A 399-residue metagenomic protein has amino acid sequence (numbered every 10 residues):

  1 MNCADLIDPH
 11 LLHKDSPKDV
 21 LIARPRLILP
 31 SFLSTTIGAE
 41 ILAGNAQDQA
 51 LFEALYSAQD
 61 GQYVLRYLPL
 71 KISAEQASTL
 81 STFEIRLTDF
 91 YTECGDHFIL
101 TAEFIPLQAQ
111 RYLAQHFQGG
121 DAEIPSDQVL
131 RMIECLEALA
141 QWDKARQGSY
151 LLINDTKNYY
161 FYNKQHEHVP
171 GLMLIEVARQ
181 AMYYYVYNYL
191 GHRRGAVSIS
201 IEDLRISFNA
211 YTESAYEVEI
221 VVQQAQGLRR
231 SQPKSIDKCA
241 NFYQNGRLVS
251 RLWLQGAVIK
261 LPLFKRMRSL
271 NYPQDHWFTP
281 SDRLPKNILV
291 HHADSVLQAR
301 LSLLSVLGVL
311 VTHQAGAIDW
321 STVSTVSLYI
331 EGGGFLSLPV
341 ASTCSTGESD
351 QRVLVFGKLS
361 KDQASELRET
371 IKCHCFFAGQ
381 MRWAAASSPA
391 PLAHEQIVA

Functional and structural regions predicted by a protein language model:
M1-Q165, L261-L297, S302-V306, R368-A399: Non-catalytic linker/capping segments at the edges of enzyme domains
V169-R194, S327: Active-site helix/loop of acyl-thioester processing domains in fatty-acid/polyketide metabolism, spanning hotdog-fold
I201-L248, V323-Y329, L336-V340: Hydrophobic beta-sheet segments that form the core/acyl-binding groove of ACP/CoA-dependent acyl-chain-processing
R229-D275: Mixed-charge, glycine-accented linear interaction segment located at domain edges/termini
P285-H292, S321-F335: Short conserved beta-strand and strand-loop elements enriched in small hydrophobics with frequent Asp/Gly
A299-L301, S337-C344: Short beta-strand-centered aromatic/proline hotspots
V309-T312, G347-G357: Short, solvent-exposed secondary-structure boundary/capping segments
G316-A317, R352-K372: Short solvent-exposed strand/turn elements
